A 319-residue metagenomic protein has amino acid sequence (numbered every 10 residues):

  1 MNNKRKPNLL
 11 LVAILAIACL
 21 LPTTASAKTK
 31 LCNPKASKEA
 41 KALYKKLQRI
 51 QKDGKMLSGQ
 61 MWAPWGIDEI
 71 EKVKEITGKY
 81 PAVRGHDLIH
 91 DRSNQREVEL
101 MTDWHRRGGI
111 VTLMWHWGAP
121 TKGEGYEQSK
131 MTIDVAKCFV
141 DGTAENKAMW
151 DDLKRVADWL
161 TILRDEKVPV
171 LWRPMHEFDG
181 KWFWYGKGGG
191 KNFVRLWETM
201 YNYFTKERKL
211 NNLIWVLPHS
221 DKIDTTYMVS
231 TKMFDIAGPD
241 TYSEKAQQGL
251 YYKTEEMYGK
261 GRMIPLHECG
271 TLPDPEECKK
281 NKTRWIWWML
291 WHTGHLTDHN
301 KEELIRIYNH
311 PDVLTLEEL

Functional and structural regions predicted by a protein language model:
N2-L11: Bacterial N-terminal signal peptides that target proteins for export
V12-L20: Bacterial N-terminal signal peptides
A27-H86, E276: N-terminal module-boundary/linker segments of secreted carbohydrate-active enzymes
A42-L43, W65-V73, Q95-E99, R155-W159 (+3 more regions): Alpha-helical scaffolding within the catalytic cores of extracellular/periplasmic polymer-degrading hydrolases
M56-M61, R262-L319: Substrate-binding cleft of secreted/luminal carbohydrate-active enzymes
G59-M61, R173-P174, W197-I223, R262-T271: Aromatic-lined carbohydrate-recognition surfaces of secreted/lumenal glycan-active proteins
S93-T199, L210: Substrate-binding cleft of extracellular glycoside hydrolase catalytic domains
D224-K245, L290-W291: Aromatic- and acid-rich polysaccharide-binding/catalytic face of secreted or lumenal carbohydrate-active enzymes
